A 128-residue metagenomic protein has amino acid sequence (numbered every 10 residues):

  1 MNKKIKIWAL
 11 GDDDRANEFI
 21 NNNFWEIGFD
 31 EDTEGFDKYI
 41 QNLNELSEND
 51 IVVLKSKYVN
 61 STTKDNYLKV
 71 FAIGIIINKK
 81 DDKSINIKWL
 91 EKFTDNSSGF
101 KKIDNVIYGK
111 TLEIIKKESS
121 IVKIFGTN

Functional and structural regions predicted by a protein language model:
M1-E48, N128: Compositionally biased, charged N-terminal/linker segments
W8-G11, V53, K88: Residues in well-ordered beta-strands of folded domains
D14, S56-Y58, E91: Residues that form ligand- and interface-recognition hot spots within folded domains
R15, N60, D82: Surface-exposed, flexible loop/turn segments at secondary-structure boundaries
G35, S61-N66: Short, flexible/disordered intra-domain loops and linkers
Q41-T63: Short coil-to-beta transition motif at edge beta-strands of beta-rich domains
N66-N128: Aromatic- and Lys/Arg-enriched surface recognition patch
